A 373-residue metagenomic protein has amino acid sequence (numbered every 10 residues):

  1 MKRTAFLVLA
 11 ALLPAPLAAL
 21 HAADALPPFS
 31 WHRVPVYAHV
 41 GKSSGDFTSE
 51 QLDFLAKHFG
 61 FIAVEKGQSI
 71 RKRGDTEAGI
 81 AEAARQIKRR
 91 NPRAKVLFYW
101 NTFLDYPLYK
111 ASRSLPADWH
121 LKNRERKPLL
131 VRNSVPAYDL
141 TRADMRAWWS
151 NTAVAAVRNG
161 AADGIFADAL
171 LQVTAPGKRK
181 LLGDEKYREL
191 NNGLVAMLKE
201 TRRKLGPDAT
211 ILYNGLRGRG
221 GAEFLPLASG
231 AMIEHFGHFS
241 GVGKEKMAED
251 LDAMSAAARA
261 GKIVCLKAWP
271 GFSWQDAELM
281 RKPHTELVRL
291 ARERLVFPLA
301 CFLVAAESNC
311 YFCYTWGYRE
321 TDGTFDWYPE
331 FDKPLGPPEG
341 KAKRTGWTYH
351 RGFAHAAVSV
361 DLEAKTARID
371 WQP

Functional and structural regions predicted by a protein language model:
M1-T4: Positively charged n-region of N-terminal signal peptides that target proteins for export
L7-A18: Bacterial N-terminal signal peptides
A23-P373: Glycan-processing catalytic domains of CAZymes
